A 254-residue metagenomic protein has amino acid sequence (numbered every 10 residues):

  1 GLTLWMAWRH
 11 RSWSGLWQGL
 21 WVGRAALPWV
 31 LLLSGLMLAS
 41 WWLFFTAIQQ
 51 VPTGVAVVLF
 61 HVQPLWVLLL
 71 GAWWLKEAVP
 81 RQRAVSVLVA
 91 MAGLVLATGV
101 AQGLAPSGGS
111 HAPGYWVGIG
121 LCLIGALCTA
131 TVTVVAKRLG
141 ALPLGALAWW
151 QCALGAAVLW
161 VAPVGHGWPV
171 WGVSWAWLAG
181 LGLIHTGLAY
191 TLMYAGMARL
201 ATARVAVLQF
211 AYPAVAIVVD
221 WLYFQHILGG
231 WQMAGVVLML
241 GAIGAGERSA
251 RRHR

Functional and structural regions predicted by a protein language model:
L2-A7, V67-L69, L104-H166, L178 (+1 more regions): Transmembrane alpha-helical segments that form core, pore/gating elements of small-molecule transporters/exporters
W8-G54, F60, L96, G182-L200: Specific transmembrane alpha-helical segments of multi-pass solute transporters/efflux pumps, especially DMT/EamA
G15-W17, T46-Q49, T98-Y115, P163-A179 (+1 more regions): Membrane-interface helix termini and inter-helical loops of multi-pass transporters
A26-L32, V79-A92, L142-C152, R204: Cytoplasmic-side transmembrane-helix entry/capping segments in multi-pass membrane proteins
S34, L38-W42, L65-L69, V95 (+6 more regions): Hydrophobic/small/kink-forming positions within alpha-helical transmembrane segments of polytopic membrane proteins
A47, W73-L75, V79, L139 (+4 more regions): Hydrophobic/aromatic residues within transmembrane alpha-helices of multi-pass small-molecule transporters
V55-V62, V135-G155, T186-L222: Helix-helix packing/entry segments at the starts of transmembrane helices
L70, L75, V79-Q102, T129 (+3 more regions): Hydrophobic transmembrane alpha-helices of multi-pass small-molecule transport proteins
